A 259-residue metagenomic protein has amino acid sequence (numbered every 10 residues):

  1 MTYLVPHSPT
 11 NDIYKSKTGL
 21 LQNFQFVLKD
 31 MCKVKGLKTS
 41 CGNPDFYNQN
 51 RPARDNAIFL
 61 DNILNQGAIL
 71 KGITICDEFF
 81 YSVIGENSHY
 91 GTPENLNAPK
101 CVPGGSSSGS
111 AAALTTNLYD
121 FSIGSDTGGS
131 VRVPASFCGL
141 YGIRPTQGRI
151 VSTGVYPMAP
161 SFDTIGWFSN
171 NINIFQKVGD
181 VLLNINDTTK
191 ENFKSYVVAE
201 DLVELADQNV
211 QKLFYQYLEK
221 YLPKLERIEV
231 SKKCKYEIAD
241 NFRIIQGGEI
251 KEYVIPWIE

Functional and structural regions predicted by a protein language model:
M1-L21, N184-E259: Amidase signature
M1-P52, N56-A57, F79-S82: Short, well-ordered alpha-helical
S16-K17, N50-R51, K100-G104, P157 (+1 more regions): Short Gly/Pro-enriched turn/cap motifs at secondary-structure boundaries
Q22-M31, N62-Q66, K71-I73: Acidic-leg catalytic submotif of subtilisin-like serine proteases
Y47-N50, N97, F162-S169, V198-Q208: Flexible, glycine/proline-enriched loop segments at strand-loop-helix junctions that form or flank small-ligand binding
R54-I58, S108, S125, A135-C138 (+4 more regions): Conserved active-site and cofactor/substrate-binding residues in soluble primary-metabolism enzymes
D61-N62, K220: Alpha-helical scaffold elements within enzyme catalytic domains, especially in hydrolases
L64-G179: Short glycine/serine-rich loop segments
